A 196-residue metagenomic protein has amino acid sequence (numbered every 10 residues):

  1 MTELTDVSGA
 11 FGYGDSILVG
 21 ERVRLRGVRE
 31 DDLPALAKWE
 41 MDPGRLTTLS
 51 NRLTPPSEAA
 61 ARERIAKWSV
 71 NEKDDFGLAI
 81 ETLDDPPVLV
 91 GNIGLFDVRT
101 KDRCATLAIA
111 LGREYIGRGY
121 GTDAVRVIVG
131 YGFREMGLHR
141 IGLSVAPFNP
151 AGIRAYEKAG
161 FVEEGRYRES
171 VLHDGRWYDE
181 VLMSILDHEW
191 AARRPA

Functional and structural regions predicted by a protein language model:
M1-E114, W177-Y178, I185-A196: GNAT-family acyltransferases
R24, A35, T106, A110 (+4 more regions): Amphipathic alpha-helical recognition patches that constitute DNA-binding helices
V28, Y131-F133, F161: Conserved hydrophobic/aromatic "anchor" residues that stabilize well-ordered secondary structure elements
A105-G119, Y131, A146-F148: Histidine/lysine/aspartate-rich catalytic loop segments that bind and position anionic ligands
G117-Y131, P150-K158: Conserved acetyl-CoA-binding loop-helix of GNAT-fold acetyltransferases
R134-S144: Conserved GNAT acetyl-CoA-binding A-motif
G142-V145, V162-D179: Conserved catalytic-core motifs of GNAT/GCN5-like acyltransferases
Y156, F161, M183: Conserved active-site tyrosine of GNAT-family acetyltransferases
